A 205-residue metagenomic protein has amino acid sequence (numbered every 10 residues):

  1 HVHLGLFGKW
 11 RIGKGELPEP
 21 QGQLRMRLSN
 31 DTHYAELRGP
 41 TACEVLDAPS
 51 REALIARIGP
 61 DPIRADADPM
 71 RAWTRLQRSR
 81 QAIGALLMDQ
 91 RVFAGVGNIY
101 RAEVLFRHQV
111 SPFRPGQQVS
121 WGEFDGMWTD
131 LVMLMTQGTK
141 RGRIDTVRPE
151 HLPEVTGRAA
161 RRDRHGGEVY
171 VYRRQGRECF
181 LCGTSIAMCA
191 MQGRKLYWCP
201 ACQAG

Functional and structural regions predicted by a protein language model:
H1-G205: Structured catalytic/nucleic-acid-binding cores of DNA maintenance enzymes
